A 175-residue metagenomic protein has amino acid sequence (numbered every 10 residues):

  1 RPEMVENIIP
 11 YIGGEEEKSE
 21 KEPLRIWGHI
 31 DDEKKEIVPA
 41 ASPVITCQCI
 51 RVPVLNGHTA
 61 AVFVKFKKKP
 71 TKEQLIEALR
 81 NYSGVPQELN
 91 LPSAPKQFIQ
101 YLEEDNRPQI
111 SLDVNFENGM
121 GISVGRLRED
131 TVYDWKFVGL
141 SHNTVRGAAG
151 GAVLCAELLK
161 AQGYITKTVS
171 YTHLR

Functional and structural regions predicted by a protein language model:
R1-S83: Active-site-lining helix/loop region of Rossmann-like oxidoreductase modules
T46-R51, N56-T168: C-terminal active-site/capping subdomain that shapes the small-molecule cofactor and substrate pocket of enzyme
T172-R175: Conserved small/polar residues in nucleotide/adenosyl-binding loops
